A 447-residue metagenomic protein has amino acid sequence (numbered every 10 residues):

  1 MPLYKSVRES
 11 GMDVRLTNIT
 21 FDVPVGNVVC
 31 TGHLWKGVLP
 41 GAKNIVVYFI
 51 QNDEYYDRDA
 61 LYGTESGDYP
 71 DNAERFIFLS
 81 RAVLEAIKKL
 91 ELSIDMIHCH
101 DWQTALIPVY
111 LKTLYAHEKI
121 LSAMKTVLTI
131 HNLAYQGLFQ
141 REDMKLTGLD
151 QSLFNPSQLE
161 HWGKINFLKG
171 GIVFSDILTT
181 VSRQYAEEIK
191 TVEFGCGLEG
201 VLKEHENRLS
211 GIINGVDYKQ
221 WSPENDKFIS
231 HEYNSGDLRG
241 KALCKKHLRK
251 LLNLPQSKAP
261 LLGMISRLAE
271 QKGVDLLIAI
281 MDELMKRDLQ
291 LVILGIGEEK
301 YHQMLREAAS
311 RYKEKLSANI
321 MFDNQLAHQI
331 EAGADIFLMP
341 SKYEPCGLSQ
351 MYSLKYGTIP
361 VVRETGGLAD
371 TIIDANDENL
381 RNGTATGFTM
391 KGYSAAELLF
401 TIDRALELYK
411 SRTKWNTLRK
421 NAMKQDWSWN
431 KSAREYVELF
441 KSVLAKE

Functional and structural regions predicted by a protein language model:
M1-E447: Catalytic cores of nucleotide-sugar-dependent glycosyltransferases that transfer UDP/GDP/TDP-activated
